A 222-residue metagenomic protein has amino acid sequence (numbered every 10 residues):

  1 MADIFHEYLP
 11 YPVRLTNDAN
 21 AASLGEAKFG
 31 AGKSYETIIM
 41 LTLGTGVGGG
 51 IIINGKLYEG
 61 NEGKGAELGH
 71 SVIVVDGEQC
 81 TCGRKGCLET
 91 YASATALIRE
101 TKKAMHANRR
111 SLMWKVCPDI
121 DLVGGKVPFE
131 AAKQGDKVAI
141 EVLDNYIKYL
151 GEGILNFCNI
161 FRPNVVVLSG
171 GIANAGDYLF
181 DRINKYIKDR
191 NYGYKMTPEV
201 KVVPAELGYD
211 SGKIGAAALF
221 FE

Functional and structural regions predicted by a protein language model:
A2-Y11, G25-Y35, L57, V72-C80 (+1 more regions): ATP-binding/phosphotransfer module of carbohydrate and carboxylate kinases, centering on a glycine-rich
V13-N17: General beta-strand structural signal in soluble alpha/beta enzymes
D18, G44, A216: Active-site glycine-centered loops adjacent to acidic/histidine catalytic or metal-binding residues that shape
A22: Proteins enriched for Cys/Gly/acidic motifs involved in redox and nucleic-acid/cofactor modification
T37-T42, G48-G50, T81, V167: Short glycine-aspartate micro-motif
G60-E62: Active-site "gating" loop of Rossmann-like NAD(P)-dependent oxidoreductase/epimerase domains
K64-L68: Structural signature of FAD isoalloxazine-binding scaffolds in flavoprotein oxidoreductases
